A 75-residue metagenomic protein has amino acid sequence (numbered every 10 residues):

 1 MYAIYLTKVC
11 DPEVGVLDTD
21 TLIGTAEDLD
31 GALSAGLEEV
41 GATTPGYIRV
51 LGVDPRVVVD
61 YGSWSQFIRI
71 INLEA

Functional and structural regions predicted by a protein language model:
M1-T21: Short aromatic-glycine-(Arg/Gly/Cys) micro-motifs in beta-strand/loop hairpins
A3-T7, G31, R49-G52: Short amphipathic alpha-helical surface micro-motifs
V14-D18, T25-R49: A short, charged, amphipathic alpha-helix used as a generic interaction element across diverse proteins
V16-L17, T21-I23, V58-S63: Local beta-strand/beta-hairpin segments that build beta-sheet-rich folds
E38-A75: Short, mixed-charge low-complexity intrinsically disordered segments
